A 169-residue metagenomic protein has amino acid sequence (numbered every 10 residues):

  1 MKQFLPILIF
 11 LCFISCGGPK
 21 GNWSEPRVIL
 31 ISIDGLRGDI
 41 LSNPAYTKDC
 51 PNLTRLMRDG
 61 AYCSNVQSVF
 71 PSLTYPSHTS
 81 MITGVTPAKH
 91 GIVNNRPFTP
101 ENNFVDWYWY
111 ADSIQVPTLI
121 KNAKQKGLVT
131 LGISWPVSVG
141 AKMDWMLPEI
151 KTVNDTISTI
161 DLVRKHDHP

Functional and structural regions predicted by a protein language model:
K2-I9: Sec-dependent signal peptide recognition, specifically the positively charged N-region followed immediately by
C12-S15: C-terminal motif of bacterial Sec signal peptides marking the signal peptidase cleavage site
G18-A61: Active-site-proximal N-terminal segment of extracellular/periplasmic enzymes that hydrolyze or transfer
W23, N43-K48, S72, Y110-P117: Soluble non-cytosolic domains of exported or imported proteins
R37-N43, V66-S68, H78, V105-Y110: Second-shell loop/turn segments in exported
C50-L53, H78-T79, V116-I120: Extracytoplasmic/secreted envelope proteins and their assembly/folding machinery, especially bacterial periplasmic
Y62-I82, I133-K142: Short, solvent-exposed turn/loop segments enriched in Gly/Ser/Thr/Pro and often Arg
T86-P169: His/Asp/Glu-rich, glycine-adjacent segments that coordinate divalent cations and/or stabilize oxyanion chemistry on
